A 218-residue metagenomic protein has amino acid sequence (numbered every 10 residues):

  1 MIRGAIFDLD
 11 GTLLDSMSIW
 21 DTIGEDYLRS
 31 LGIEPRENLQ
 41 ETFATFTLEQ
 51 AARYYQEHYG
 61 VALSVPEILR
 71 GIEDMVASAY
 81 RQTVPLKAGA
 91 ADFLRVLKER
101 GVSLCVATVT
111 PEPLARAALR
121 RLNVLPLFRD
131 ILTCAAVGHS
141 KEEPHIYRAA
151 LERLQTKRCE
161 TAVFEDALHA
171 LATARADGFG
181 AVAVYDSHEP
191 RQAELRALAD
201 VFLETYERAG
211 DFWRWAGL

Functional and structural regions predicted by a protein language model:
M1-R3, R95-K98, P111-L218: Asp-based, Mg2+/Mn2+-dependent phosphohydrolase catalytic module
I2-R100, P113: N-terminal helical cap/lid subdomain that shapes the substrate entry/recognition surface in HAD-like hydrolases
E34, S103, G180: Residue-level detector of anion-binding/catalytic polar loops
L86, A107, H139: Residue-level marker of regulatory loop/turn positions in helix-turn-helix DNA-binding domains and in histidine
